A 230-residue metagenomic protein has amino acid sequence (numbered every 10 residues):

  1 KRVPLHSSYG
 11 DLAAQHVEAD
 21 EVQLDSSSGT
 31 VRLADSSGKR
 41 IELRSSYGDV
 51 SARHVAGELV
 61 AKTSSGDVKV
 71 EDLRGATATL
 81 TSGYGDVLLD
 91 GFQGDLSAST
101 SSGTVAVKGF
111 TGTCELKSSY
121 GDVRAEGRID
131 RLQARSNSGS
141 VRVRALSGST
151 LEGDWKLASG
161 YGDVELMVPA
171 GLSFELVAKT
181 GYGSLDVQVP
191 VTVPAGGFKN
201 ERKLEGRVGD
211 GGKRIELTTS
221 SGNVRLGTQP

Functional and structural regions predicted by a protein language model:
K1-P230: Intrinsically disordered, low-complexity terminal regions
